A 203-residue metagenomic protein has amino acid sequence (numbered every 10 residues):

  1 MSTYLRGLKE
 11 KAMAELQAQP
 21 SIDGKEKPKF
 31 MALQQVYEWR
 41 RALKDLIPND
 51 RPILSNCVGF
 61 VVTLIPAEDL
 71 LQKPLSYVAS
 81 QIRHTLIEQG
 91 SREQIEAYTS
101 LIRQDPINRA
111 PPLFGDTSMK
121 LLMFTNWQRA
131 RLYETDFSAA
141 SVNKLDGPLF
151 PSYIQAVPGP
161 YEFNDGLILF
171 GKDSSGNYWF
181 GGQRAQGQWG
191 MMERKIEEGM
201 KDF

Functional and structural regions predicted by a protein language model:
M1-F203: Acyl-CoA-dependent O-acyltransferases
